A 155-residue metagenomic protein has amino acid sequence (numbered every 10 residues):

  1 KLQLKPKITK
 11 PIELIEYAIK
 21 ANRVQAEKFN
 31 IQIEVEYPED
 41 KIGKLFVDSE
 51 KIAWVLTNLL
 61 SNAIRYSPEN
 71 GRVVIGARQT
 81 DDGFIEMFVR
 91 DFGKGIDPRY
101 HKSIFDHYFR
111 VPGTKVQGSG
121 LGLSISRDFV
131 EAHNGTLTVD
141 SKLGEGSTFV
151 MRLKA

Functional and structural regions predicted by a protein language model:
K5-K10, E27, Q32-G43: Conserved catalytic submotifs in the C-terminal HATPase_c
P11, G95-S103: Short helix N-cap motif at coil->helix boundaries in the Bergerat
V24, K94-G95: Glycine-rich G1-box
A63-I64: Short helix-loop "hinge" at the ATP-lid/N-box region of the Bergerat-fold HATPase_c
N70-G83: Short beta-strand/loop element within the Bergerat-fold HATPase_c
G122, S126: Short alpha-helical Gxxx[C/S/T] motif in the catalytic ATP-binding
